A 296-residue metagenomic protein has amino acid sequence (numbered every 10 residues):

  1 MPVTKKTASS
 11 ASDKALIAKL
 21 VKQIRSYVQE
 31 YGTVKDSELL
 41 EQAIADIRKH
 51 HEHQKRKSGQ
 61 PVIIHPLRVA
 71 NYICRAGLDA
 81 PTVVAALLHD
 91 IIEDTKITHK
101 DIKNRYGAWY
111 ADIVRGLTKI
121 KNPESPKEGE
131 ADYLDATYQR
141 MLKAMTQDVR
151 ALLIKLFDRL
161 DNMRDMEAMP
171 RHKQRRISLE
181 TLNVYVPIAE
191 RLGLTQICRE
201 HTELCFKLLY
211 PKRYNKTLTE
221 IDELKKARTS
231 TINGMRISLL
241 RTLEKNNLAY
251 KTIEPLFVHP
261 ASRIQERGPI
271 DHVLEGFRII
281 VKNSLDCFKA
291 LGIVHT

Functional and structural regions predicted by a protein language model:
P2-K5, S10-T33, R48-Q54, I63-R75 (+6 more regions): Nucleic-acid processing machinery
Y27-E41, H99-W109: Short, mixed-charge amphipathic alpha-helical segments
R75-A80, I102-W109, K245-N246: Secondary-structure transition/capping motifs at alpha-helix termini and the adjoining loop/turn into the next element
P81-A85, H89: Active-site alpha-helix of zinc metalloproteases
H89-D94, K100-G116: Hydrophobic or amphipathic alpha-helical targeting/insertion segments
D90-D94, I120-K121, K207-L208: A short structural micro-motif
Y106, Y110-A111, R115-L152: Conserved phosphate-handling catalytic cores of large alpha/beta enzymes
